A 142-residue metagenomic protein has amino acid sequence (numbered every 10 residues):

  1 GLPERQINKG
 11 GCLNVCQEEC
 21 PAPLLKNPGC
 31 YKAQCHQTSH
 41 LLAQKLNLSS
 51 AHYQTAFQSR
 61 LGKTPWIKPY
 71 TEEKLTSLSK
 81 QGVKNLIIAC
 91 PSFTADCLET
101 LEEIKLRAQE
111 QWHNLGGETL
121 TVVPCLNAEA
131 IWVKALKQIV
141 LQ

Functional and structural regions predicted by a protein language model:
G1-Q142: Extended amphipathic ligand-handling, pore-lining, and cofactor/metal-binding catalytic surfaces
